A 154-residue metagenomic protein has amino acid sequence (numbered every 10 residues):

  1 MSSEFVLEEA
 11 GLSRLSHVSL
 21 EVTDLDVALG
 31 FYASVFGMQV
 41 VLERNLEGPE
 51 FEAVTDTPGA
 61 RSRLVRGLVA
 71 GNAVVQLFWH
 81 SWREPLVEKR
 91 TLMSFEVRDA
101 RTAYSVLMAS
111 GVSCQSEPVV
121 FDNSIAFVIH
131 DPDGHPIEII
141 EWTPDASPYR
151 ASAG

Functional and structural regions predicted by a protein language model:
M1-G11, H17-L20, Y104-G154: Vicinal oxygen chelate
S2-E4, Q76-W79: Short amphipathic beta-strand starts and helix->beta connectors
L12, E21-N72: Core segments of cupin and vicinal oxygen chelate
R14-T23, V65-A73, W79-M108, I125-H130: Vicinal oxygen chelate
E50, S81, V119: Short, solvent-exposed loop/turn elements at beta->coil junctions and helix N-caps that rim active or binding pockets
A53-P58, S94-R98, E117-P118: Short linear motifs in intrinsically disordered
